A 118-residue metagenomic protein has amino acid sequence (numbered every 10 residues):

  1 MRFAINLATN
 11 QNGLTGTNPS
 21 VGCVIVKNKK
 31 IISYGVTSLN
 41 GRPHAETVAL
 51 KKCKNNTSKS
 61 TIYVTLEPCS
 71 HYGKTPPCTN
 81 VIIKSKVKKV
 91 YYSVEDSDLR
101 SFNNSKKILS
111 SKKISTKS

Functional and structural regions predicted by a protein language model:
M1-G16: Short, basic/aromatic recognition patches
G16-N18, H44: A generic fold-level signal
G22: Helix-turn-helix
I25-S118: Zn2+-dependent cytidine deaminase-like catalytic core
